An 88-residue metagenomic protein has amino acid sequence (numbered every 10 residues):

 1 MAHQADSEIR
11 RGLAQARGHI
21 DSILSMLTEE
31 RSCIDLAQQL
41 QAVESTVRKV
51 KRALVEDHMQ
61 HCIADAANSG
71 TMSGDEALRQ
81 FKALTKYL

Functional and structural regions predicted by a protein language model:
M1-L88: Solvent-exposed interaction patches of small proteins and small membrane subunits
